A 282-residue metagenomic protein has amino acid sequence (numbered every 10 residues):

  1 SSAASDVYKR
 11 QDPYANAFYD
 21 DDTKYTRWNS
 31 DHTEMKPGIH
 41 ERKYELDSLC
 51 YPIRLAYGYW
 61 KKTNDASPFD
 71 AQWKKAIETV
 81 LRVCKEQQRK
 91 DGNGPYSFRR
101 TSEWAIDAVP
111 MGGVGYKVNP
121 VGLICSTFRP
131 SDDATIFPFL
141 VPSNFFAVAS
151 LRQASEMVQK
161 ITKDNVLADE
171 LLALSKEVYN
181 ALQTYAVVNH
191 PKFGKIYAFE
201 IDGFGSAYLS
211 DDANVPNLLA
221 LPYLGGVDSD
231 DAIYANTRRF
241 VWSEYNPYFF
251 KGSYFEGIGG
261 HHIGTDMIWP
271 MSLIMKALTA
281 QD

Functional and structural regions predicted by a protein language model:
S1-S2, K43-R54, Q72-T79, P138-A149 (+2 more regions): Aromatic- and histidine-enriched alpha-helix N-cap/loop-to-helix transition segments that scaffold the rims
A3-Y8: Short, small-residue-biased leader/transition segments that mark boundaries at the very start of proteins
K9-A17, K85-S102, F139, R152-A232: Catalytic cores of carbohydrate-active enzymes
N16-K61, R89-D169: The feature captures the catalytic groove of carbohydrate-active enzymes
W60-E78, N93, V158-A173, G225-R239 (+1 more regions): Structural helix-adjacent loops and short alpha-helical linkers that scaffold large soluble proteins
A66-V80, A149, V158-K163, L167-A168 (+3 more regions): Short flexible/disordered coil segments
F145, R152, G203-D282: Active-site core of glycosidic bond-cleaving carbohydrate-active enzymes
